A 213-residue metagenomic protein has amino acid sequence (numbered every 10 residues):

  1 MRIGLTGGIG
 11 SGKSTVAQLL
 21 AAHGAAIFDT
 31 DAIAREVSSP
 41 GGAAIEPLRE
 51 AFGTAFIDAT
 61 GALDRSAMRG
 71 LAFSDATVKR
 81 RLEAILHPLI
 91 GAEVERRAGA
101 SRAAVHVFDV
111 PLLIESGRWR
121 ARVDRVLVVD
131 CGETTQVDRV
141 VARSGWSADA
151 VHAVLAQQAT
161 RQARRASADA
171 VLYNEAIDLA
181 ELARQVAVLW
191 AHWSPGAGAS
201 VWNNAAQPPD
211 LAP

Functional and structural regions predicted by a protein language model:
M1-L63, R184-A187, A191-P213: Glycine-rich phosphate-binding loop of ATP-dependent small-molecule kinases
G12, D31, L82, V107 (+3 more regions): Residue-level signal for inorganic ion chemistry
H23, F52, R122-V123, S167-A168: Short, structured coil segments at secondary-structure junctions
H23, I45-R49, E133-V141, A148 (+1 more regions): An amphipathic alpha-helix signature
A26, A32, R125, D169-A170: Well-ordered beta-strand positions
A32-V105: ATP-dependent small-molecule kinase phosphotransfer cores that center on conserved nucleotide phosphate-binding segments
G91-A100, V105-A142: ATP-dependent NMP and nucleoside kinases share a basic, alpha-helical "lid"
V94, R102, R120-A121, D138 (+3 more regions): Small-molecule kinase domains that catalyze NTP-dependent phosphoryl transfer to phosphate-bearing small molecules
